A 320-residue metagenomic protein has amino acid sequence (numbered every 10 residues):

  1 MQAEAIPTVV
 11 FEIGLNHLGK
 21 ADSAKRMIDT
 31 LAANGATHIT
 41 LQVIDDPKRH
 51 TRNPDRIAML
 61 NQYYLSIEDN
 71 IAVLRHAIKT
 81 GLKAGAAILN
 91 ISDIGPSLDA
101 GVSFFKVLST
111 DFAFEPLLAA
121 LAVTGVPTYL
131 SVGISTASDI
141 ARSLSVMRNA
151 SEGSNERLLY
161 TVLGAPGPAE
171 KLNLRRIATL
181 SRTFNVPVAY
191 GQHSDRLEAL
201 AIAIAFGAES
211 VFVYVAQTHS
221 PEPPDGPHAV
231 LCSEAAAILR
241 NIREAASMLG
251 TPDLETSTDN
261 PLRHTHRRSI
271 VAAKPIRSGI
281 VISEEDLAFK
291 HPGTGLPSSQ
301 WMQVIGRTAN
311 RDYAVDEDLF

Functional and structural regions predicted by a protein language model:
M1-F320: Catalytic cores and adjacent flexible loops of soluble metabolic enzymes that perform enolate/carbanion chemistry on
